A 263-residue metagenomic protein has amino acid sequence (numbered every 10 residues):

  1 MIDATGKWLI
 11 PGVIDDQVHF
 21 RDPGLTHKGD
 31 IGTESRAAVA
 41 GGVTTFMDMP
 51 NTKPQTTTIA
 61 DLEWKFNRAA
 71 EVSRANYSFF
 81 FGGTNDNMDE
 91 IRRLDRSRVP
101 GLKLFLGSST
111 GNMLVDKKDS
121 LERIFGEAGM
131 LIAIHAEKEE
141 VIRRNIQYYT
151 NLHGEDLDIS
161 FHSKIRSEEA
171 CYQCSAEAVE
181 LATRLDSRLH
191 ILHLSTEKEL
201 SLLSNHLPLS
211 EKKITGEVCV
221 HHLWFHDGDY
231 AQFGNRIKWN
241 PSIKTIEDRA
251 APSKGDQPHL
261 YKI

Functional and structural regions predicted by a protein language model:
A4-T5, F80-G82, L192, C219: Conserved beta-strand termini and adjacent loop/short-helix elements that scaffold enzyme active sites in alpha/beta
A4-V72: Metal-associated gating/positioning segment near the N- to mid-region
G6, Q17, A38, G42 (+5 more regions): Divalent metal-coordination and catalytic microenvironments
D16-G29, T52, A75-N87, H162-E169 (+1 more regions): Active-site mouth loops of central-metabolism enzymes
D48, S78-F81, R188-H193: Short catalytic-loop micro-motif centered on adjacent basic/acidic residues
P50-R74, F80-M88, R93, L104-G111 (+1 more regions): Active-site loop-to-helix "anion-binding N-cap" substructures in soluble metabolic enzymes
D89-I263: Histidine/acidic residue-rich metal-binding segments in metalloenzymes
